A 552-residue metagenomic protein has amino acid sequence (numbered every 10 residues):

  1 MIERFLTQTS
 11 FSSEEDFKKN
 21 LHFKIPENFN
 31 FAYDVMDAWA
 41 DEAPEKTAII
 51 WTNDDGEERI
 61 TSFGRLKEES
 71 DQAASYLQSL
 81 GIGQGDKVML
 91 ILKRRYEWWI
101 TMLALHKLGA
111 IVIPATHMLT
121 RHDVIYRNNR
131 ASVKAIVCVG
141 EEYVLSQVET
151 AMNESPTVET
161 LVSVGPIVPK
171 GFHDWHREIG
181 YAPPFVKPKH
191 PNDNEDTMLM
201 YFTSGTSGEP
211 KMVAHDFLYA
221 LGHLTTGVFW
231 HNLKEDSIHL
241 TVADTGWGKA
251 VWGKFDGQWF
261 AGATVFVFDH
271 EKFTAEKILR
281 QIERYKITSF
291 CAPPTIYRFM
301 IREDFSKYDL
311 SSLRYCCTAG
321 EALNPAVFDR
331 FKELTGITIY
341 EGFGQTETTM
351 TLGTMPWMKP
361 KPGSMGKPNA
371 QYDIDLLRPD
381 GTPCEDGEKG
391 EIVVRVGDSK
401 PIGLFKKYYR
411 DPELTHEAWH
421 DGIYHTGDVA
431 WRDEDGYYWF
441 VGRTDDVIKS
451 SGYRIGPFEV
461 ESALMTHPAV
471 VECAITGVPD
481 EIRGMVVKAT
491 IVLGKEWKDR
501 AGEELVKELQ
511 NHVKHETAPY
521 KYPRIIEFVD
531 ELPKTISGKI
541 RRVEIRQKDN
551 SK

Functional and structural regions predicted by a protein language model:
P44-T47, V162-K170, I179-F202, E209 (+2 more regions): Conserved pre-ATP/AMP-binding loop-to-beta segment of ANL
R59-G64, H190, M198-G222: Conserved AMP-binding A3 loop
L103, K107-R177, K495: Structural core segment of the AMP-binding/adenylate-forming
L119-R127, I136-E141, F290, K400-P401 (+4 more regions): AMP-binding/adenylate-forming catalytic core of the ANL superfamily
V164, H515-K539: AMP-binding/adenylate-forming catalytic domain of the ANL superfamily
H176, F260, I287-A292, I301-K361 (+2 more regions): Gly/Ser/Thr-rich phosphate-binding loop
L221-I238, T245-T288, E303: Conserved AMP-binding/adenylation subdomain of ANL enzymes
Q371, T382-E417, I455: Conserved ATP/PPi-binding loop(s) of AMP-dependent carboxylate-activating enzymes
